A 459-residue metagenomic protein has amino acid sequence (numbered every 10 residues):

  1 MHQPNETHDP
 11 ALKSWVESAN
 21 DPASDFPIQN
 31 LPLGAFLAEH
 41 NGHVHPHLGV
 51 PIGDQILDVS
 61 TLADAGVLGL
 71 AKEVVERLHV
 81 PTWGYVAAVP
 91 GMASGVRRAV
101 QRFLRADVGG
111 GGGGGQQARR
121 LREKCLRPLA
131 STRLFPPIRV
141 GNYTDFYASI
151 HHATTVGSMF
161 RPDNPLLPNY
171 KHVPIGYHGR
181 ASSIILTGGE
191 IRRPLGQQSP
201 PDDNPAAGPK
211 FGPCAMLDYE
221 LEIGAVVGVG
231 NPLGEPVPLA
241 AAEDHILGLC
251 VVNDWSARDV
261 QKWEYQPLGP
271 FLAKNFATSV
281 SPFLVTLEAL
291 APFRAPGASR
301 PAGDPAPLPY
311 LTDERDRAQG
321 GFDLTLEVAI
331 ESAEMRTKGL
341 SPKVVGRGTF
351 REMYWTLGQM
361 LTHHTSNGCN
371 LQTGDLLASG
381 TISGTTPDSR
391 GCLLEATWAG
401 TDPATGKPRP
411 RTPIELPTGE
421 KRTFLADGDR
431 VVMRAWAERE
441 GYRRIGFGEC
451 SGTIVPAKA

Functional and structural regions predicted by a protein language model:
P4-A38, V44-H45, P51, L57-G346 (+1 more regions): Active-site microenvironments in enzyme catalytic cores
E39, A437: Residue-level signal for short, function-critical loop segments
G141-S149, N370-S379: Conserved phosphate/anionic-ligand binding catalytic regions in large, soluble enzymes, centered on
G157, L195, S199-P201, Q266 (+4 more regions): Generic secondary-structure boundary signal with a strong preference for alpha-helix termini
Y354-H363, Q372-T373, L377-W436, Y442-V455: Active-site pocket scaffolds in enzymes
